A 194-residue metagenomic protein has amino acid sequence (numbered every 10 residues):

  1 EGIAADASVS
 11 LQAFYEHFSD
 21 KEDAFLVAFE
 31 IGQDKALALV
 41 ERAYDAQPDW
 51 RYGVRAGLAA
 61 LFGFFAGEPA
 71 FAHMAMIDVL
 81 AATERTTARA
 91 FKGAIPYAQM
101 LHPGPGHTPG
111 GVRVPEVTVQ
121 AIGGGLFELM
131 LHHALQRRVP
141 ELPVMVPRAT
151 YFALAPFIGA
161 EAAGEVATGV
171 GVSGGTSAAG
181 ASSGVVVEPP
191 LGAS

Functional and structural regions predicted by a protein language model:
E1, E30-L37: Short, basic, alpha-helical segments at the C-terminal edge of helix-turn-helix-like DNA-binding modules
E1-D23: Helix-turn-helix
F14, K21-G32, A90: Amphipathic alpha-helical segments enriched in hydrophobic/aromatic and basic residues that form the DNA-contacting
V27, E41-A70: Hydrophobic alpha-helical connector segments
A36-L37, H73-A75, L126: Short, structured motif recognition centered on aromatic/hydrophobic residues
G63, G67, Q99, P103-G106 (+1 more regions): C-terminal peripheral helix-coil segments that are non-catalytic and often amphipathic
A66-R85, L101-H102, L131: Amphipathic alpha-helical segments used for helix-helix packing
E84-P109, R113-E128, P143-F152: Amphipathic alpha-helical packing segments from all-alpha helical-bundle domains
